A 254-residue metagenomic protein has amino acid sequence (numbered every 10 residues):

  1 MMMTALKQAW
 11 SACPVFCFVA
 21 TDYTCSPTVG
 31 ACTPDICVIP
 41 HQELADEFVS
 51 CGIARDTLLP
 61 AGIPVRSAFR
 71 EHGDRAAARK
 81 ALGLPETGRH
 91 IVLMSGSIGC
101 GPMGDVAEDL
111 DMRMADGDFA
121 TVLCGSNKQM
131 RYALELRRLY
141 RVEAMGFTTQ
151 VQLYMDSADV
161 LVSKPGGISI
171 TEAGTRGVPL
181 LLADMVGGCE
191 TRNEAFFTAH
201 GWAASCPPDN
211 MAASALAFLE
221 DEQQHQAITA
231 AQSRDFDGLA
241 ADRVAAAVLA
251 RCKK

Functional and structural regions predicted by a protein language model:
M1-C17: Glycosyltransferases and closely related glycan-assembly transferases that use nucleotide-activated donors
W10-C13, P27-V38: A conserved, positively charged/aromatic
D35-H90, S95-S97, Q129-M130: A nucleotide-sugar donor-handling region in carbohydrate enzymes
D74, A204, D209-N210, L216-S233 (+2 more regions): Conserved donor-nucleotide binding/catalytic region of nucleotide-linked donor-dependent transferases
R75-K80, L84-A158: Donor-nucleotide binding loops and adjacent catalytic segments primarily of GT-B fold Leloir glycosyltransferases
L153-R192: A donor-sugar binding/catalytic signature common to diverse glycosyltransferases and related nucleotide-sugar
G187-L216: Change "using UDP/GDP/dTDP sugars" to "using nucleotide sugars
D237-K254: C-terminal alpha-helical cap of glycosyltransferases
